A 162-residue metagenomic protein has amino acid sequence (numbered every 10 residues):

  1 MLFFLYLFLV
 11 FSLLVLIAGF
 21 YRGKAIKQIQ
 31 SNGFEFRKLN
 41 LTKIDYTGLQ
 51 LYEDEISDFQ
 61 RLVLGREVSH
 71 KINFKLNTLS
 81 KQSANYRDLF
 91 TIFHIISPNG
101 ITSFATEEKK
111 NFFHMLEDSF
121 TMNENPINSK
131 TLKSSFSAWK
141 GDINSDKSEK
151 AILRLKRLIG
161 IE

Functional and structural regions predicted by a protein language model:
M1-Q28: N-terminal alpha-helical membrane-insertion module
K24-E162: Flexible coil/loop and intrinsically disordered linker positions at secondary-structure junctions
